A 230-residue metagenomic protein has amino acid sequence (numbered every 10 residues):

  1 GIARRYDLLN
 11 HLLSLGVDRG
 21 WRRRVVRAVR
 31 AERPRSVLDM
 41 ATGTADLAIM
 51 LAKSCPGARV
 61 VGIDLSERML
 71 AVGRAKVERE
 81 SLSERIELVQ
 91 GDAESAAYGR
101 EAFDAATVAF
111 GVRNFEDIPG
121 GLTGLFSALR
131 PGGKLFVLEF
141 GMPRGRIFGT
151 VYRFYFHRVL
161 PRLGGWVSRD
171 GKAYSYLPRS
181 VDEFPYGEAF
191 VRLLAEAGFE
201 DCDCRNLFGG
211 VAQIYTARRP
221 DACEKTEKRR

Functional and structural regions predicted by a protein language model:
R5-L8, L15-R35, M50: Conserved alpha-helix/loop element of class I SAM-dependent methyltransferases that forms part of the SAM/SAH-binding
S36, G133-K134: Short glycine-centered segments of the SAM/dcSAM-binding site in methyltransferase folds
S36-A96: Class I SAM-dependent methyltransferase SAM/SAH-binding core
E94-A106: A short acidic, Gly/Pro-enriched loop at the edge of an enzyme's catalytic core that lines a small-molecule cofactor
D104-I118: A short SAM/SAH-binding and catalytic strip from SAM-dependent methyltransferases
P119-P131: A short glycine-rich, Lys/Arg-flanked "PGG" loop and its adjoining helix->strand segment in the class I
L138-A197, D203: C-terminal alpha-helical "lid/dimerization" subdomain adjacent to the S-adenosyl-L-methionine
A197-R230: Core SAM-dependent methyltransferase catalytic element
